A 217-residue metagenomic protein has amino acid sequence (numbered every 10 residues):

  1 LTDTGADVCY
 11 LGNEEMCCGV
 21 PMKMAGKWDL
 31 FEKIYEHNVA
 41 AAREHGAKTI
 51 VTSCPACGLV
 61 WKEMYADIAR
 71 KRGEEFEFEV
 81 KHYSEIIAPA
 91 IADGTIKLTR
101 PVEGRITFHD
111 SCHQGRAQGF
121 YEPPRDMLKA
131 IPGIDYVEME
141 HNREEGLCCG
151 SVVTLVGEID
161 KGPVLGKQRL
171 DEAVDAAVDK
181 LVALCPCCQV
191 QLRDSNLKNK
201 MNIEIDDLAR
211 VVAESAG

Functional and structural regions predicted by a protein language model:
L1-G217: Iron-sulfur cluster-binding electron-transfer modules in prokaryotic oxidoreductases
